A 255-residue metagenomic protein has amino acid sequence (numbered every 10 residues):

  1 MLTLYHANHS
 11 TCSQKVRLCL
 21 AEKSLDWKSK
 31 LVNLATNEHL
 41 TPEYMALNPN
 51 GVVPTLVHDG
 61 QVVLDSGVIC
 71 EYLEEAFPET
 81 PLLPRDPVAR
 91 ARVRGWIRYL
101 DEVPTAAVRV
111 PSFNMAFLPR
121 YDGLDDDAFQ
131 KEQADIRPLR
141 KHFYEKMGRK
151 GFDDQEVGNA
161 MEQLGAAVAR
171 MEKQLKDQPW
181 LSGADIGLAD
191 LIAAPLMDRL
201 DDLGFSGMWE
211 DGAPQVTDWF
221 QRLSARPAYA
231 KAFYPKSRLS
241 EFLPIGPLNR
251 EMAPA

Functional and structural regions predicted by a protein language model:
M1-P138, G151, L248-E251: GST-like domain detector, emphasizing the conserved glutathione-binding G-site in the N-terminal thioredoxin-like
A7, N33, L188, K236-S237: Short, solvent-exposed turn/loop segments enriched in Gly/Ser/Thr/Pro and often Arg
K28, G183, M208, K231-A232: A local structural micro-motif
F77, L175-Q178, P227, K236: A general structural signal marking secondary-structure boundaries and capping sites
T105-Q221, A225: GST-like fold's C-terminal all-alpha helical module
E210-A255: Long, positively charged, glycine-interspersed low-complexity recognition regions
